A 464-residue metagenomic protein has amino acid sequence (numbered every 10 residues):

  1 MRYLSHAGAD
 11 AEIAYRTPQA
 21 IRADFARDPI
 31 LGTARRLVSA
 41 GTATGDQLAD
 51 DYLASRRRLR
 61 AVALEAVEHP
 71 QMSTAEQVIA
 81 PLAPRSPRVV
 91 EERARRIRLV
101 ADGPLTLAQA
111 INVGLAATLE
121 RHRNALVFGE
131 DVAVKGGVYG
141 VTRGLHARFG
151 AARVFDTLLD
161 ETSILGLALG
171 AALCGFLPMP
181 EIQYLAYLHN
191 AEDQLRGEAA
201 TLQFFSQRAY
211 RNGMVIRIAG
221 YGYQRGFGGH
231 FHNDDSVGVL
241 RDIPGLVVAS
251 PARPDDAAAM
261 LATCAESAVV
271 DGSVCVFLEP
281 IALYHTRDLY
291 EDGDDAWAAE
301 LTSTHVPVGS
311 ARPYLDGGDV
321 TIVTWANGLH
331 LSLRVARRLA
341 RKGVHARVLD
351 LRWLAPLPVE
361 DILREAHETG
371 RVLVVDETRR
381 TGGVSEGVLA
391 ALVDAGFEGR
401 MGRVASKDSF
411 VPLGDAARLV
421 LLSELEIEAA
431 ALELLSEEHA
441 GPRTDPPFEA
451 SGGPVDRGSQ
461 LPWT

Functional and structural regions predicted by a protein language model:
M1-P70, G144, R148, Y210-I218 (+2 more regions): Thiamine diphosphate
S39, A61, E65, M72-S73 (+7 more regions): A very general structural signal that marks isolated residues within well-ordered alpha-helical segments
A54-R98: Terminal amphipathic helices with adjacent charged low-complexity linkers/tails
I79-V274, L278, A282-H285, D445-T464: Thiamine diphosphate
